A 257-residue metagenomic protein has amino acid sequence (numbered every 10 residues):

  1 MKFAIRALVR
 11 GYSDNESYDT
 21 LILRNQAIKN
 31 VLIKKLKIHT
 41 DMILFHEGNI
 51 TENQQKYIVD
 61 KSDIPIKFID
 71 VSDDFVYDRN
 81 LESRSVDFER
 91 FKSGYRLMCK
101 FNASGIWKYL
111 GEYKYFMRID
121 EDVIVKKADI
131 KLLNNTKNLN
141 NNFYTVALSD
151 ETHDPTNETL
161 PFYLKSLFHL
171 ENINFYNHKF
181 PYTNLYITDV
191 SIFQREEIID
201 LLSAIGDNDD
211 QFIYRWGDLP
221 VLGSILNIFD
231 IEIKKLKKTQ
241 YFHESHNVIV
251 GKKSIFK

Functional and structural regions predicted by a protein language model:
M1-L23: N-proximal low-complexity "stem/linker" segments adjacent to membrane-targeting elements
N15-N30, E52-N53, C99-N102, D129-L133 (+1 more regions): Well-ordered, non-membrane alpha-helical segments in soluble/globular domains
A27-H39: Short, acidic, metal-binding catalytic loop of nucleotide-sugar glycosyltransferases
T40-N49, I69-F75: Short beta-strand/loop segment that forms part of the nucleotide-sugar
Q54, V59-E112: Active-site-proximal specificity loops/subdomain of glycosyltransferases
S85, R90-C99, W107, V123-D210 (+4 more regions): Conserved catalytic core of nucleotide-sugar-dependent glycosyltransferases
E112-K126: Short beta-strand-to-loop acidic/aromatic patch adjacent to the donor-nucleotide binding site
H169-N172, G223-K257: PAPS-dependent sulfotransferase catalytic core
